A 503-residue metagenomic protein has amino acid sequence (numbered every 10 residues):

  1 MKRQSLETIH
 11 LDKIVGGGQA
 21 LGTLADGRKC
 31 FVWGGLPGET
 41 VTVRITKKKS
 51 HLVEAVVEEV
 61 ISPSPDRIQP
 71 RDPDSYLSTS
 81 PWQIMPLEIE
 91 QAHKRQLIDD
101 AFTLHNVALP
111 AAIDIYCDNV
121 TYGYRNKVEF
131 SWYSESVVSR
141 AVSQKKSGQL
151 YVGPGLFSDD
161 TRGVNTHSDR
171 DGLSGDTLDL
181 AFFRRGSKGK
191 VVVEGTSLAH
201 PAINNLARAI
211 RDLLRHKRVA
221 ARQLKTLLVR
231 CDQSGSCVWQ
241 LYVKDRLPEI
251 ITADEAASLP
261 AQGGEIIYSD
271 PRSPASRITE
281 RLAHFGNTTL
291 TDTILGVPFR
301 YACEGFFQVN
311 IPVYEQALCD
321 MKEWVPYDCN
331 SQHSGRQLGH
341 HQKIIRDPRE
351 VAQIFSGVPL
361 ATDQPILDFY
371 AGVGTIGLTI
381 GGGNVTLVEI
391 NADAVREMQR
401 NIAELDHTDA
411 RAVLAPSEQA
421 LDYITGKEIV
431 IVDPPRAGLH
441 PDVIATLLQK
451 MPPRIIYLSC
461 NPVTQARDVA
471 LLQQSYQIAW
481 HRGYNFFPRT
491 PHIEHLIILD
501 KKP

Functional and structural regions predicted by a protein language model:
M1-D74, K146, N165, G175: Terminal RNA-binding accessory module
K2-H10, G16, H216, D245-P503: Rossmann-like S-adenosyl-L-methionine
E58-R71, Y76-V138, D176-A220: Extended interfacial segments that mediate partner engagement and assembly in macromolecular machines
A112-D114, R222-D232, I366-D368: A short glycine-rich, hydrophobically flanked beta-strand micro-motif that places a catalytic Asp/Glu for divalent metal
D114-V120, T226-R230, R482-F486: Short, solvent-exposed loop/turn elements at beta->coil junctions and helix N-caps that rim active or binding pockets
V137-D176, D328-D363: Intrinsic disorder/low-complexity segments
G189-K225, C231-D232, D245-P260, E265-I266 (+1 more regions): Internal alpha/beta scaffold segment
